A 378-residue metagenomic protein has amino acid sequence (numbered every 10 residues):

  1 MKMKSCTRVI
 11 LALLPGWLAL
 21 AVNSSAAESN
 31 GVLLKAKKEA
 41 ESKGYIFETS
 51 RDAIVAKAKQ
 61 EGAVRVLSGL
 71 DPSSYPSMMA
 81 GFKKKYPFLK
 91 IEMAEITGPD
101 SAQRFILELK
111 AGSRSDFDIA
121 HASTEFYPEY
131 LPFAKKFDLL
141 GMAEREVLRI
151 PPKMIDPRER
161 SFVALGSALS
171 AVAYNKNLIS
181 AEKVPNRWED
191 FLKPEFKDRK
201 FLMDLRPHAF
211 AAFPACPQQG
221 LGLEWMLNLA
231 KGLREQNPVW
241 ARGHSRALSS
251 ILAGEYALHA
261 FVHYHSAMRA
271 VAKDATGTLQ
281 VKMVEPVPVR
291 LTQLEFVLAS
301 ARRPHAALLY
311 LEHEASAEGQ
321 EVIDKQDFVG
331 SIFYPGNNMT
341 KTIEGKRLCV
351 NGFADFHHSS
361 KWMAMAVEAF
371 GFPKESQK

Functional and structural regions predicted by a protein language model:
N30-L34, F47-K59, R65, G69-K90 (+2 more regions): Short, polar/charged alpha-helical segment
R65-A80, E92-I106, R114-E255: Extracytoplasmic ligand-binding site segments that recognize negatively charged/polar headgroups
M78, W225-L229, Q293, R302-E314 (+1 more regions): Short amphipathic alpha-helical coupling segments at ligand-binding clamshell hinges and other catalytic/signaling
F126-E129, A257-T278: A ligand-binding cleft/hinge motif common to bilobed small-molecule-binding domains
A168, L229-R234, W240-A241, S245 (+1 more regions): Periplasmic-binding protein-like
A171-L178, P214-P217, L291-A306, V322-I323: A bilobed periplasmic-binding-protein/Venus flytrap-type ligand-binding module shared by bacterial periplasmic
R199-R206, H313-G336: Periplasmic-binding protein-like
G336-K378: Extracellular/periplasmic bilobal clamshell ligand-binding domains
